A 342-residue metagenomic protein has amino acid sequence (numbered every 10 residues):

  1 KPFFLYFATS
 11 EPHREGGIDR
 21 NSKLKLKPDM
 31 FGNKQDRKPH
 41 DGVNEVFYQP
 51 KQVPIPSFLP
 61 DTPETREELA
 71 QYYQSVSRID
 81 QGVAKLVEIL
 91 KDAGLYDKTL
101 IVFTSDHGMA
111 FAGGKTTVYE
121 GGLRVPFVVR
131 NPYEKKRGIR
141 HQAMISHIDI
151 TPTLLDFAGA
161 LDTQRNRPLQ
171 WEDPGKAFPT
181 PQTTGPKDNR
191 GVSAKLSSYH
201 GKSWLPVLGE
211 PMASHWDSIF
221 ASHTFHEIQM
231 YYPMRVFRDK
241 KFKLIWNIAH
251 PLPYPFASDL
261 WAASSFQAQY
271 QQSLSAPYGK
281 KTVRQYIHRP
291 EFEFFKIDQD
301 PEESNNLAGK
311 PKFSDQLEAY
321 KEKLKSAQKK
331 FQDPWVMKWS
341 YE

Functional and structural regions predicted by a protein language model:
K1-T151, L155-S198, P253, S258-F292 (+3 more regions): Active-site-proximal cap/lid insertion segments
A8-S10, R130, H223-F225, K240-F242 (+2 more regions): Structured loops at beta-to-helix junctions and adjacent beta-edge loops in soluble globular domains
V87-L90, A158, L208-M212, L324 (+1 more regions): Sec/Tat-exported extracytoplasmic proteins
S193, G201-P206, W216-I219: Polar, glycine-rich mid-to-C-terminal structural blocks that act as macromolecule-binding/assembly scaffolds
M230-Y232, P290: Short beta-strand-initiation
Y232-R238, I245, T282-Q285: Short, surface-exposed beta-strand/loop micro-motifs that present aromatic residues
